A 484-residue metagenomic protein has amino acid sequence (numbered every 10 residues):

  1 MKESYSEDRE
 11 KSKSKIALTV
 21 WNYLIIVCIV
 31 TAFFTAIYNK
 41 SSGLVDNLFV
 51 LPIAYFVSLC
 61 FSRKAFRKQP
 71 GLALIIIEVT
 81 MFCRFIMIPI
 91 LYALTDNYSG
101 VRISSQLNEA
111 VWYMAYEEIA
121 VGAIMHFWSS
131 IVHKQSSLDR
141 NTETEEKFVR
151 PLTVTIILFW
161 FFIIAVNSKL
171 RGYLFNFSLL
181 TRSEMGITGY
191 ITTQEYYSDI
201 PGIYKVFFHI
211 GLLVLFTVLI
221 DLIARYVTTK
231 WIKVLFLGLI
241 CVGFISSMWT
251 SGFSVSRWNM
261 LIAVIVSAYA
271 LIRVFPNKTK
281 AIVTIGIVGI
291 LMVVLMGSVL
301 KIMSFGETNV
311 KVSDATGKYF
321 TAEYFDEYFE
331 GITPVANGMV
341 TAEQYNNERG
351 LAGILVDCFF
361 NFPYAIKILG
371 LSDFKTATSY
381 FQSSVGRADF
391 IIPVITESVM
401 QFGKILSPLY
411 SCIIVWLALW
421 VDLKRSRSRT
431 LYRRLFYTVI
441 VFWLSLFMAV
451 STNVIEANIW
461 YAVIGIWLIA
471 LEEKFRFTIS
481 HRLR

Functional and structural regions predicted by a protein language model:
M1-K147, L237-I240, A263-G306, S426 (+1 more regions): N-terminal "leader" segments that precede or initiate the main folded domain
D8, R182-I203, V294-L417: Small-residue-enriched transmembrane helix-hairpin modules in multi-pass membrane proteins
V27-F34, Y55-V57, I240-M248, I265-Y269 (+3 more regions): Hydrophobic, membrane-inserted alpha-helices
N39-D46, I131-K278, M292-G306: Membrane-embedded catalytic interface detector for glycan/lipid assembly enzymes
I53-L59, L212-T228, L409-K424, H481: Hydrophobic, aromatic-rich transmembrane alpha-helices and their immediate juxtamembrane boundary segments
F66-L72, L219-G238, L423-L435: Membrane-interface helix-loop-helix junctions at transmembrane boundaries of multi-pass membrane enzymes, predominantly
G71-R84, T153-R171, L291-M296, L355-K367: Hydrophobic alpha-helical membrane-insertion segments
R387-R484: Hydrophobic alpha-helical segments
